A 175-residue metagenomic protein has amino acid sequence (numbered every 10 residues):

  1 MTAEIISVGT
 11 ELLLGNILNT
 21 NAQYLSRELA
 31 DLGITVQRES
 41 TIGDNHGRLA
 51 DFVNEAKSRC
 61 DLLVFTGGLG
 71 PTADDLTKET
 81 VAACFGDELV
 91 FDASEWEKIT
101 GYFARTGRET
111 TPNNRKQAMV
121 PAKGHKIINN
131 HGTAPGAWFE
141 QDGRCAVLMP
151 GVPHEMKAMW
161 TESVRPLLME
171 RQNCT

Functional and structural regions predicted by a protein language model:
M1-S40: Glycine-rich phosphate/diphosphate-binding loop of Rossmann-like nucleotide-binding domains
S7, F65-G68, I128, M149-P150: Short beta-strand segments
E11, G68-P71, G151-H154: Short glycine-rich anion-binding loops that position phosphate/pyrophosphate groups of nucleotides and phosphorylated
R38-R48: Short beta->alpha junction loops
R48, D75-R171: Proline/glycine-rich low-complexity loops and linkers
D51-R59: Short, well-structured alpha-helical segments in soluble
S58-F85: Glycine-rich phosphate-binding loop
C174-T175: Long amphipathic alpha-helical segments
